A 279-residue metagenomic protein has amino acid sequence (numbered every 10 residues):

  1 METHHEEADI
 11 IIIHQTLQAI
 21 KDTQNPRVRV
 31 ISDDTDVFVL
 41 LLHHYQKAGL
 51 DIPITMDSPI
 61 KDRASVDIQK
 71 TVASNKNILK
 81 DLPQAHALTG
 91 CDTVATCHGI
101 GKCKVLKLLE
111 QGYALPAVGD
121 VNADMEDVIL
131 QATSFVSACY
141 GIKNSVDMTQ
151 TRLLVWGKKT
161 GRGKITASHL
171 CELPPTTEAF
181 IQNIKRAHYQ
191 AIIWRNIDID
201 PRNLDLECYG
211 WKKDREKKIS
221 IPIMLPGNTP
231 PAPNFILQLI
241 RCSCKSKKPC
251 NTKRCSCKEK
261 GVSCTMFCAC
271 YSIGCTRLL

Functional and structural regions predicted by a protein language model:
M1-L279: Noncatalytic, typically N-terminal accessory segments of nucleic acid-processing enzymes and closely related
